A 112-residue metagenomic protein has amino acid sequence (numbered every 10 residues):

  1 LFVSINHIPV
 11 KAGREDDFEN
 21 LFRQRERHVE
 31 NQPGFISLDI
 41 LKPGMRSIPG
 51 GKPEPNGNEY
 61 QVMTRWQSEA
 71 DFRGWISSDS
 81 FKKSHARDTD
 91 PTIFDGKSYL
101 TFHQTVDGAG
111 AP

Functional and structural regions predicted by a protein language model:
L1, N58-E59: Conserved catalytic motifs of the protein kinase core domain
V3-I8: Active-site-flanking beta-strand signature of metal-NTP-handling nucleotidyl enzymes and homologous cyclase-like
P9, L41, M63-R65: Short hydrophobic/aromatic beta-strand micro-patches that form the beta-sheet surface supporting nucleotide- or nucleic
V10-F18: Short, surface-exposed ligand-recognition loops at beta-strand->loop->(often short) alpha-helix junctions that present
Q24, H28-I36, K52-G57, R65-F102: An amphipathic, aromatic/His-enriched active-site/gating alpha helix that lines ligand/cofactor pockets
K42-G44, Q104: Short, low-complexity Ser/Thr-rich regulatory SLiMs
M45-P55, A109-G110: Acidic pyrophosphate-coordinating catalytic loop
F102-P112: Acidic/histidine-enriched, glycine/proline-rich intrinsically disordered or flexible terminal extensions
